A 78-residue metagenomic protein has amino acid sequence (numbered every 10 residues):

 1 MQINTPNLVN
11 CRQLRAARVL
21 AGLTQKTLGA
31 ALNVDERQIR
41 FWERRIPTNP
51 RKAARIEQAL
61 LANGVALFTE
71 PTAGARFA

Functional and structural regions predicted by a protein language model:
M1-L20, F68: A short, Lys/Arg-rich alpha-helix, primarily the initiator
L14, L28-G29, I39-W42: Conserved hydrophobic/aromatic packing and binding residues within compact polymer-binding modules
L14, Q25, A53: Helix-turn-helix DNA-binding elements, focusing on the entry/boundary residues of the two helices that contact DNA
N33-T48: Recognition helix of helix-turn-helix/homeodomain-like DNA-binding domains that insert into the DNA major groove
P50-T69: DNA major-groove recognition helix of helix-turn-helix/homeodomain DNA-binding modules
F68-A78: Short amphipathic recognition helices of helix-turn-helix/homeodomain-type DNA-binding modules
